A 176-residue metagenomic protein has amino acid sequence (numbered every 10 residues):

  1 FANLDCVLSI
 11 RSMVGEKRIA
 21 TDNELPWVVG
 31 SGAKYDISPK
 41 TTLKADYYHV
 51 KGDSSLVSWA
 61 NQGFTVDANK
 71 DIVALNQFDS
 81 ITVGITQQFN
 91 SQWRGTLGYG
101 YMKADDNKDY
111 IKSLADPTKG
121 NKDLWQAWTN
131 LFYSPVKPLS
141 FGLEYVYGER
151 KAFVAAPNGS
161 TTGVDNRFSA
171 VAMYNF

Functional and structural regions predicted by a protein language model:
F1-N121, W125: Detector for outer-membrane/organellar transmembrane beta-barrel domains, recognizing the amphipathic beta-strand
G30-K34, G84, W128-N130, E144 (+1 more regions): Outer-membrane beta-barrel architecture
A45, F141, A172-F176: Disordered, low-complexity tails and leader-like regions
D105-N107, E149-V154: Short active-site-adjacent structural elements
N130-V146, R150: C-terminal closing repeat unit and adjoining cap/tail of repeat-based domains
Y133, G163-F176: Outer-membrane beta-barrel "beta-signal"
P157-T161: Short proline/glycine-enriched turn/loop segments at secondary-structure junctions
